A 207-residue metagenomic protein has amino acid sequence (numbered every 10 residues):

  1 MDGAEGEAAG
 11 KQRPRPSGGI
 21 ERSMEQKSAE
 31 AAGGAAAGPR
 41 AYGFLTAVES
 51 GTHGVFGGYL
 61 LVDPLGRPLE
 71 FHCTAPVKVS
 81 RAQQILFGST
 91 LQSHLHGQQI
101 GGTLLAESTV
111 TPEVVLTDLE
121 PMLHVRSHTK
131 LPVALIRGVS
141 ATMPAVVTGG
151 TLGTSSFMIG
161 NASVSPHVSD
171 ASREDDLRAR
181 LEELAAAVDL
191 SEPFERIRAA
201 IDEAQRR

Functional and structural regions predicted by a protein language model:
M1-S23: N-terminal amphipathic/basic-hydrophobic helices that include classical n-h-c signal peptides and signal-anchor
I20-T74: N-terminal, charge-rich interaction modules
A36-P39, A106-T111, H128: Flexible, charged surface loops at secondary-structure boundaries
E49-T52, D118-H124: Gly/Ser/Thr-rich loops at beta-strand to alpha-helix junctions that form or flank small-molecule/cofactor-binding
V55-T109: A glycine-rich, hydrophobic loop/mini-helix early in the fold
S80-S89, S93, R126-S165: Long, charge-dense
V114-E120, I136: Short His-Asn-centered micro-motif
S140-R207: C-terminal folded domains that constitute the principal catalytic or ligand-binding module of multi-domain proteins
